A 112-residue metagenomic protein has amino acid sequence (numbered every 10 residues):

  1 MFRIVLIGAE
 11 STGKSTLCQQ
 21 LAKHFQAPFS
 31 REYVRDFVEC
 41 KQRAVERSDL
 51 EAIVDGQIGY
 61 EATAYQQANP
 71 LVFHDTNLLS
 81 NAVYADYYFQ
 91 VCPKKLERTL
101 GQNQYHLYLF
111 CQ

Functional and structural regions predicted by a protein language model:
R3: Walker A (P-loop) ATP-phosphate-binding motif of ABC ATPase nucleotide-binding domains
L6: Hydrophobic anchor at the beta1->P-loop junction of P-loop NTPases
E10: The conserved Walker
K14: Conserved lysine of the Walker
Q19, K23-A62: Conserved substrate/cofactor phosphate-moiety recognition/catalytic segment in nucleotide-dependent phosphotransferases
A68-V72, H106-L107: Loop/turn-to-beta-strand initiation segments
L78-Q112: ATP-dependent NMP and nucleoside kinases share a basic, alpha-helical "lid"
